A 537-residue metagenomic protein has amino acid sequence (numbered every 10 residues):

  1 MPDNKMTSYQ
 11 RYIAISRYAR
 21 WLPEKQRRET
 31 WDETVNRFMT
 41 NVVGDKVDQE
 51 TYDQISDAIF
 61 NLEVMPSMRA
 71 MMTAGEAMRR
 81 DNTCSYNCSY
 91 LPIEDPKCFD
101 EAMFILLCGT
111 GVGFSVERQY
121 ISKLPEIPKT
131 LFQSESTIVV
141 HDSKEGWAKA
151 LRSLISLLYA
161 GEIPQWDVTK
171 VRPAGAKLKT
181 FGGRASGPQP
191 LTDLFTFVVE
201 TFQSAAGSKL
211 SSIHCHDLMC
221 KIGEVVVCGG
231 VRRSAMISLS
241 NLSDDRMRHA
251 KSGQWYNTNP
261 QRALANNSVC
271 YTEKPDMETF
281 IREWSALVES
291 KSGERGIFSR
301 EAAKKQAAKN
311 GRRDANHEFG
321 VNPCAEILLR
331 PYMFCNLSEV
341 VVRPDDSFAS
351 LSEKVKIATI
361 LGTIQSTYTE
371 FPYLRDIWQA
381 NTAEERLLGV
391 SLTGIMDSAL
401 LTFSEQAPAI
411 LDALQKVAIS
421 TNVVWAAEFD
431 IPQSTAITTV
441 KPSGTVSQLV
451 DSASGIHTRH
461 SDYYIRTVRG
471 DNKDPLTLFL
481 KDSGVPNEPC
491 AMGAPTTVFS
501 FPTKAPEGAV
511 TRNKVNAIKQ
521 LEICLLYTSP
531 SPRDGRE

Functional and structural regions predicted by a protein language model:
M1-S529, R533: Extended catalytic cores of very large enzyme megasubunits
R536-E537: N-terminal low-complexity segments that are often proline-rich with Ser/Thr-Pro
